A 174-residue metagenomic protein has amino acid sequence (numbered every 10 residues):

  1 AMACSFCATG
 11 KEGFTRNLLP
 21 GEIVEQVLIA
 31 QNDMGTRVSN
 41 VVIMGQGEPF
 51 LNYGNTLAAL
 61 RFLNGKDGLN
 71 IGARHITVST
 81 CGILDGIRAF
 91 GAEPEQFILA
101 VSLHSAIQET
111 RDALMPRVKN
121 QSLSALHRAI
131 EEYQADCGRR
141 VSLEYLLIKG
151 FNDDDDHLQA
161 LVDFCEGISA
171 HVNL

Functional and structural regions predicted by a protein language model:
A1-G21: Canonical Radical SAM [4Fe-4S] cluster-binding loop centered on the CxxxCxxC motif and its immediate flanking residues
E22-N40, G45-L174: Conserved AdoMet/S-adenosylmethionine-binding subsite of the radical SAM
